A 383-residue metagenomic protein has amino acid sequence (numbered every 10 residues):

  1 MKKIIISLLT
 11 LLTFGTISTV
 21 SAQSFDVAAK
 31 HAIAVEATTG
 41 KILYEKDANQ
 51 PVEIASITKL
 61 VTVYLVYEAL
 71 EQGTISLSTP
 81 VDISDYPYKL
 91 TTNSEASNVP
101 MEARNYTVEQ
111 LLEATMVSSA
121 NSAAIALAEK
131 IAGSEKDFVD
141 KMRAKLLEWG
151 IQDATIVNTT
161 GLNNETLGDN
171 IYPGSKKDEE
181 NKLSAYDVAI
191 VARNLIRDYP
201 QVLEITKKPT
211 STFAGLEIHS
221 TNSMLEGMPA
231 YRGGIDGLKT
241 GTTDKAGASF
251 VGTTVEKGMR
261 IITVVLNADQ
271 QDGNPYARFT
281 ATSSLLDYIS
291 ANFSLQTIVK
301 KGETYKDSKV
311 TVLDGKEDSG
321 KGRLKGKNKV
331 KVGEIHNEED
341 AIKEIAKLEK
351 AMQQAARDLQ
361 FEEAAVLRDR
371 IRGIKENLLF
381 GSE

Functional and structural regions predicted by a protein language model:
M1-I5: Positively charged n-region of N-terminal signal peptides that target proteins for export
I6-F14: Hydrophobic helical h-region of N-terminal Sec-dependent signal peptides in bacterial secretory/periplasmic proteins
T13-S21: C-terminal segment of classical bacterial N-terminal signal peptides
V20-Y186, I196: Active-site-adjacent loops and short helices of periplasmic peptidoglycan-processing enzymes
S134, E148, D198, T212 (+2 more regions): A short structural micro-motif
K136, D140, L203, F361-A365: Short, solvent-exposed positions on alpha-helices
G168-D169, P173-S319: Domain-terminus/edge residues, biased toward the C-terminal soluble/receptor-binding domains of extracytoplasmic
K316-E383: N-terminal cationic and glycine-rich segments that engage phosphates or anionic surfaces
